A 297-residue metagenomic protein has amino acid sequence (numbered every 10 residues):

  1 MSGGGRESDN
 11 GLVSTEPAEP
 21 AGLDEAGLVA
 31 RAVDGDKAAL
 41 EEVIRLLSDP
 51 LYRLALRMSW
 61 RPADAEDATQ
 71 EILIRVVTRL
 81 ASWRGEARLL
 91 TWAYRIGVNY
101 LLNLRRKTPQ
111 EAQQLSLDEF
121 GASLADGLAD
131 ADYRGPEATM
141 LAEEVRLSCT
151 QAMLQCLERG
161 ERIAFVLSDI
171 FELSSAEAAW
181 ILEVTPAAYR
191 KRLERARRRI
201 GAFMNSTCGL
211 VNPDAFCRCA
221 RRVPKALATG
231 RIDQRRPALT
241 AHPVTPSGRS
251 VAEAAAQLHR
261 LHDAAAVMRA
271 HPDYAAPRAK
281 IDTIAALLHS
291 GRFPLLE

Functional and structural regions predicted by a protein language model:
M1-A30, E42, R106-I163, L173-E297: Intrinsic, short, N-terminal disordered tails of RNA polymerase sigma-factor systems
T15, V33-E42, Y52-E71, P186: Short, charged helix-capping/linker segments at alpha-helix termini
V33-D34, M58-R61, E71-L89, K107-P109: Sigma70-family region 2
I44-P62, R79, R105, T150 (+1 more regions): Amphipathic, Lys/Arg- and hydrophobic-enriched alpha-helical face
R53, D67-I74, A87-N99: Structural recognition of an alpha-helix C-terminal capping motif at a helix-to-coil junction
S168: His-Asp-centered metal-binding catalytic motifs of divalent-metal-dependent phosphohydrolases/nucleases
